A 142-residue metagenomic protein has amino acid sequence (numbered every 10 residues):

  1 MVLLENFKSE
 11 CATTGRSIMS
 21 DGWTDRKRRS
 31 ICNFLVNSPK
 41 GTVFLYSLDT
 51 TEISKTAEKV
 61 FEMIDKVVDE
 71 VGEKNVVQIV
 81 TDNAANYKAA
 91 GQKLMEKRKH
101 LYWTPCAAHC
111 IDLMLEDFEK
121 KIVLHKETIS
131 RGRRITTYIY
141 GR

Functional and structural regions predicted by a protein language model:
M1-R142: Short alpha-helical patches at protein termini and domain edges that function as localization/binding signals
